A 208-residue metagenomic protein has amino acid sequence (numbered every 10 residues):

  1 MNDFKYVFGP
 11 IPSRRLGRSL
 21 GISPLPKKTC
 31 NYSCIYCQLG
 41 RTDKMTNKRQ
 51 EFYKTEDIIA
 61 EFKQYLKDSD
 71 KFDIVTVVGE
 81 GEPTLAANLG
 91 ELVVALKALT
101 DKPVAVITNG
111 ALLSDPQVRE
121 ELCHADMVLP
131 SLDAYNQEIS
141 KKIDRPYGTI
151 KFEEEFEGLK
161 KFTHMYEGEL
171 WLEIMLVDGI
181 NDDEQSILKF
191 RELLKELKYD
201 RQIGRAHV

Functional and structural regions predicted by a protein language model:
M1-R18, T29, I59-A60, K67-D68 (+1 more regions): Auxiliary Fe-S-binding modules of radical SAM enzymes
R14-D57: Canonical Radical SAM [4Fe-4S] cluster-binding loop centered on the CxxxCxxC motif and its immediate flanking residues
P24, V77-E80, I174-L176: Short glycine-centered, acidic/aromatic-flanked micro-motifs in structured strand/loop junctions that mark active-site
C37-T42, K71-V75, Y135-I139, L170-W171: Short, basic/glycine-rich phosphate-binding loops at helix/coil junctions that contact nucleotide phosphates
G40-V77, N88-E91: Conserved alpha-helical substructure of the radical SAM core
T76-E82, N109-G110: Glycine-rich beta-strand-to-loop/alpha-helix junction loops that act as flexible
L85-R205: Conserved AdoMet/S-adenosylmethionine-binding subsite of the radical SAM
